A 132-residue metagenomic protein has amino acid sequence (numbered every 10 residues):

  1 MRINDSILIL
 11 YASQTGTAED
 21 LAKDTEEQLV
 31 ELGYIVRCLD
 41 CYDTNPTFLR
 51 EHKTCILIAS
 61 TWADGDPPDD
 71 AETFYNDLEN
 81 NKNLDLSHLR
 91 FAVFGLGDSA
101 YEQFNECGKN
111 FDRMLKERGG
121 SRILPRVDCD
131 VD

Functional and structural regions predicted by a protein language model:
M1-S6, Y11, G16-D20, E26-L32 (+3 more regions): FMN-binding flavodoxin-like domain, especially the glycine-rich phosphate-binding loop
